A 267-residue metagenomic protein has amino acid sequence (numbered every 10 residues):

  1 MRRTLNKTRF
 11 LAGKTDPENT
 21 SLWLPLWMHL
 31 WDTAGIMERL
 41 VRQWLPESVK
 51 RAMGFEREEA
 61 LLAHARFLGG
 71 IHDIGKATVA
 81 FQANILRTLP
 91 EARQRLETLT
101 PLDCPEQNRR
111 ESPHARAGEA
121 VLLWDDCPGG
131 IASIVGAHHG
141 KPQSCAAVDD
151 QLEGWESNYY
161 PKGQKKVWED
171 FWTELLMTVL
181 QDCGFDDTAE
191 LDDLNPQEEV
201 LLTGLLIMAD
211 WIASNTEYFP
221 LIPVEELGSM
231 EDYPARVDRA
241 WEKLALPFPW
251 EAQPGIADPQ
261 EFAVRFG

Functional and structural regions predicted by a protein language model:
R2-A257: Accessory nucleic-acid engagement/destabilization modules that flank
Q253-G267: N-terminal pre-Walker A segment at the start of P-loop NTPase domains
